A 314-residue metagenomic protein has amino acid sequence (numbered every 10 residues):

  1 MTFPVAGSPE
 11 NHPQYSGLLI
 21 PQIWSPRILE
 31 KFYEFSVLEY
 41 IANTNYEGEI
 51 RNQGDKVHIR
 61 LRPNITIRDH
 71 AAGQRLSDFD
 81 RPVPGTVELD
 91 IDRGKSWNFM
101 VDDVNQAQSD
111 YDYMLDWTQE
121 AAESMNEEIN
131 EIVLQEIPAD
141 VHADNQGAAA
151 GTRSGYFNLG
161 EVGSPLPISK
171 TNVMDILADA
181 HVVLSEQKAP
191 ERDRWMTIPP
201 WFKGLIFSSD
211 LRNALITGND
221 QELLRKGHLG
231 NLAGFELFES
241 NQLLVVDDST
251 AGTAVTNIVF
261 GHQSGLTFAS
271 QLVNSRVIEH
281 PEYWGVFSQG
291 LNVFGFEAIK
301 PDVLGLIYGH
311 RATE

Functional and structural regions predicted by a protein language model:
T2-N43, G48-N52, K56-I67, E88-D90 (+4 more regions): Sequence/fold signature of self-assembling virion shell proteins
R27, K31, S124, E136 (+3 more regions): Residues that form generic nucleotide/phosphate-binding pockets
I41, D78-F79, A139, P199: Extended interaction regions within the primary functional domain
I59, P84-Q146, S185-P200, L237 (+2 more regions): Long, contiguous amphipathic alpha-helices that act as assembly "spine/axial" helices in icosahedral shell and virion
N64-T66, A71-G85: Active-site-surrounding "flap" and adjacent substrate/cofactor-binding loops of secreted or lumenal enzymes, prototyped
Q74, Q135-E136, G252, V303: Residue-level detector of alpha-helical recognition elements and their boundaries
A139, W201-L205, L243-V245: Short, catalytically relevant binding-site loops at active-site mouths
D144-E222: Extended, solvent-exposed, turn-rich assembly/linker loops in the middle of proteins
